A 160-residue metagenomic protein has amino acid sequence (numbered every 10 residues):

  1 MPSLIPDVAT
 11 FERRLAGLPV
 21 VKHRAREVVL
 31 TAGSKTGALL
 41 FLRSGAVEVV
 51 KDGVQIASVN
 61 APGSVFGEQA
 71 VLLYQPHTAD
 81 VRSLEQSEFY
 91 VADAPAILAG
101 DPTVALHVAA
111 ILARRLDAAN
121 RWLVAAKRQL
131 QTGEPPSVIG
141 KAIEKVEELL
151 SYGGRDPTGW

Functional and structural regions predicted by a protein language model:
M1-P2, D80, H107, G159: Acidic, negatively charged sequence signal that fires either on conserved catalytic/metal-binding carboxylates
M1-V28, G100: Cyclic nucleotide-binding regulatory module and flanking cytosolic helices
A16, S58-D117: Cyclic-nucleotide recognition modules
K22, F41, S58-V59: Residue-level "contact hotspot" at macromolecular interaction interfaces
V29-S34: Short phosphate-coordinating micro-motif centered on Lys-Gly-acidic
G37-G53, P62-S64: Glycine- and acidic-residue-biased ligand/ion/polar-headgroup-sensing regions
V108, R115-A118, W122, Q129 (+1 more regions): Heptad-repeat coiled-coil/leucine-zipper oligomerization helices
Q129-W160: Phosphate-/nucleic-acid-contacting segments
